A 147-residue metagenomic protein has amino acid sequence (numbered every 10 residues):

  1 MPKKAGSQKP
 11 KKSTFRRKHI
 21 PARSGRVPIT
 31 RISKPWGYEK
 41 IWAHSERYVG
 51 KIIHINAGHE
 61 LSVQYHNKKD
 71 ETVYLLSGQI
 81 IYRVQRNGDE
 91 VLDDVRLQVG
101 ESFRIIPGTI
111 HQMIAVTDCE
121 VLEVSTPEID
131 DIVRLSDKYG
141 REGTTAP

Functional and structural regions predicted by a protein language model:
M1-K51, E60-S62, V95, K138-P147: A short, N-terminal "cap"/entry segment at the start of jelly-roll beta-barrel domains of the cupin/DSBH fold
I32-S33, I114-P147: Double-stranded beta-helix
Y48, H59, K68-K69, T109 (+2 more regions): A generic "binding-loop/recognition-motif" signal
I52, T72, D94, S102 (+1 more regions): Short, surface-exposed charged micro-motifs
S62-Q64, Y82-V84, F103-I105, I110-V116 (+1 more regions): Short beta-strand His + acidic residue motifs that chelate non-heme Fe in jelly-roll/DSBH and cupin folds
K68-N87: Glycine- and acidic-residue-biased ligand/ion/polar-headgroup-sensing regions
R86-G108: Short acidic-glycine-tyrosine-enriched beta hairpin
